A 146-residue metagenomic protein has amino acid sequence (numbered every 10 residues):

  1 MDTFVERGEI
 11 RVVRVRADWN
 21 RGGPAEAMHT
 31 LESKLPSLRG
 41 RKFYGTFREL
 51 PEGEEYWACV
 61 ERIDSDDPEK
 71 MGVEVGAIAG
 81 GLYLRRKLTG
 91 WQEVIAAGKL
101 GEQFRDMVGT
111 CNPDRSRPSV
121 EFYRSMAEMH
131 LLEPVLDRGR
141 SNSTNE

Functional and structural regions predicted by a protein language model:
M1-E146: A solvent-exposed interaction/effector surface
